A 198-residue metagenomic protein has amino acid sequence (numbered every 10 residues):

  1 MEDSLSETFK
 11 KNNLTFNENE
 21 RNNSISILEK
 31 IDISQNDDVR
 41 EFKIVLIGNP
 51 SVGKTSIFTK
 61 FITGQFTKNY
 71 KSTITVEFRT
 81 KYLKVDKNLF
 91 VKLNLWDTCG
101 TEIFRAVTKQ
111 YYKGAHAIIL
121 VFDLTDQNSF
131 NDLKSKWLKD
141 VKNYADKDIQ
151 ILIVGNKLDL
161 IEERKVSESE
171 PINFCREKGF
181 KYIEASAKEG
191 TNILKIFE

Functional and structural regions predicted by a protein language model:
M1-E198: TRAFAC-class small GTPase G-domain
